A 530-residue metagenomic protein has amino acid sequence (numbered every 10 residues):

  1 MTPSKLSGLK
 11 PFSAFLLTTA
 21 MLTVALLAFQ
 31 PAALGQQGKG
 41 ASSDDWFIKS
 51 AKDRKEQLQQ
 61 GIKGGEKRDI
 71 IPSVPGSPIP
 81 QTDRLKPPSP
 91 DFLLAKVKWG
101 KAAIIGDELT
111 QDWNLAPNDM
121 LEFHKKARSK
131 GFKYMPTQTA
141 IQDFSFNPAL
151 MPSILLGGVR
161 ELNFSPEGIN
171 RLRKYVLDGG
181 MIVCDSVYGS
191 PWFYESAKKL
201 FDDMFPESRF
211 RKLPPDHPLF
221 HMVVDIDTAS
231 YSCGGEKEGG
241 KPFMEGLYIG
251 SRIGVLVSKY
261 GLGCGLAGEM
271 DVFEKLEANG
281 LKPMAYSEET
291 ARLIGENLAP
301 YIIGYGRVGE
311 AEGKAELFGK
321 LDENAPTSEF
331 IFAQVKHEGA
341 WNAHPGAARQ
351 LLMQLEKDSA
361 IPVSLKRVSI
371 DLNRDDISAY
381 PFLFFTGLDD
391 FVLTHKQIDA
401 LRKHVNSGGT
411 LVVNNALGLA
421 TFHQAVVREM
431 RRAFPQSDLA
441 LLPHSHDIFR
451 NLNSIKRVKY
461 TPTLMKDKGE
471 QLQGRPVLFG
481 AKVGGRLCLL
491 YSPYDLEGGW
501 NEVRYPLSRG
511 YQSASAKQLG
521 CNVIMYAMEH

Functional and structural regions predicted by a protein language model:
M1-S13: N-terminal secretory signal peptides that target proteins for export/translocation
F15-A28: Bacterial N-terminal signal peptides
F29-G35: Sec/Tat signal peptide C-region and signal peptidase I cleavage site
G35-S153, G157-R160, L262-G263, M270 (+3 more regions): Aromatic-Pro/Gly-enriched surface loop or interdomain linker that acts as a lid/target-recognition segment
A95-K96, P152-L156, M181-D185, F210-K212 (+6 more regions): Structural recognition of the beta-strand scaffold that forms the well-ordered cores of secreted hydrolase catalytic
A102-D107, P191-E296, S328-I331, G339-A340 (+3 more regions): An acidic, glycine-rich "communication" segment
P117-H124, I169, R173, Y194-K198 (+6 more regions): Extracytoplasmic/secreted envelope proteins and their assembly/folding machinery, especially bacterial periplasmic
S153-Y194, L298, F382-H423: Short alpha-beta junction capping motif
